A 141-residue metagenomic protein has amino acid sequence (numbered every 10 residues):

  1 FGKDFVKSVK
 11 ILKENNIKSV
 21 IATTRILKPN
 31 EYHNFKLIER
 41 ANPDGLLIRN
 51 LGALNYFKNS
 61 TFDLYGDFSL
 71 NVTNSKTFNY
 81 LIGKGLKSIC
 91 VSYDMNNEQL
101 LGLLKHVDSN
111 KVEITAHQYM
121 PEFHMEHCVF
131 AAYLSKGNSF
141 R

Functional and structural regions predicted by a protein language model:
F1-R141: Active-site pocket-lining/capping segments in soluble small-molecule metabolic enzymes
